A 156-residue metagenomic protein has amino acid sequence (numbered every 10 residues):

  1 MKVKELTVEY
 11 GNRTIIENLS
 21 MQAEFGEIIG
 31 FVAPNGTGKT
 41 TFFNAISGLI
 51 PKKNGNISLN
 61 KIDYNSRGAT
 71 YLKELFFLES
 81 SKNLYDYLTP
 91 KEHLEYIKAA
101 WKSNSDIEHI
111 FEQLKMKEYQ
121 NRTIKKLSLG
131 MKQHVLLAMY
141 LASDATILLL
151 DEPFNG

Functional and structural regions predicted by a protein language model:
M1-V3, I16-E17: Conserved structural motif at the start of ABC-family nucleotide-binding domains
V32-P34: The feature captures the beta-strand-to-loop junction immediately N-terminal to the Walker
S47: Helix-to-loop junction immediately C-terminal to a conserved catalytic motif
K52-S66, T70-Y71: Conserved ABC transporter NBD signature motif
S81, D86-K102: Q-loop/switch helix immediately C-terminal to the Walker
E95, A99, S105-Q120: Conserved ABC ATPase "signature" region
L148-E152: Catalytic Walker B motif of ABC-type/P-loop ATPase nucleotide-binding domains
